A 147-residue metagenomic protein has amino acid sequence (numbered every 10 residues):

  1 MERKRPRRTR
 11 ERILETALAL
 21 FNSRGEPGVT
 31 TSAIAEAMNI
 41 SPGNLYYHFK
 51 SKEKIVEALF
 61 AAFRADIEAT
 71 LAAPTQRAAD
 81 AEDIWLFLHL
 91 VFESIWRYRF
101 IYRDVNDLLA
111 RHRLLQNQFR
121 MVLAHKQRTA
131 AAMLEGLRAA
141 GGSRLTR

Functional and structural regions predicted by a protein language model:
M1-R8, A19: N-terminal intrinsically disordered/low-complexity leader segments
R12, T16, L20-K54, A58: Helix-turn-helix
A58, A72-I101: Hydrophobic alpha-helical connector segments
A61-I67: Short, basic, alpha-helical segments at the C-terminal edge of helix-turn-helix-like DNA-binding modules
A73, V105-R111: Short linear capping/connector segments at secondary-structure termini
R103-V105, N117-Q118, T146: Short, hydrophobic secondary-structure boundary micro-motifs
D107, A139-R147: Hydrophobic/aromatic-rich alpha-helical bundle segments in the mid-to-C-terminal region
L114-A140: Amphipathic alpha-helical packing segments from all-alpha helical-bundle domains
